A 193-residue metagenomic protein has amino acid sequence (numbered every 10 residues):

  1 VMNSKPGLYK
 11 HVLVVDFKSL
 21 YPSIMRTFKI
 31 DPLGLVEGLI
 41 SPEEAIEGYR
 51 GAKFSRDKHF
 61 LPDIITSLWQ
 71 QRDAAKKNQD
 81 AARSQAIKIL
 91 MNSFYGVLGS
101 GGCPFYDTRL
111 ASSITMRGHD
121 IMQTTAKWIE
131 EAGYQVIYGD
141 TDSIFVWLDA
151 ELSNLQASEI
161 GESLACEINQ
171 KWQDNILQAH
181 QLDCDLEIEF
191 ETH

Functional and structural regions predicted by a protein language model:
V1-H193: Conserved acidic
